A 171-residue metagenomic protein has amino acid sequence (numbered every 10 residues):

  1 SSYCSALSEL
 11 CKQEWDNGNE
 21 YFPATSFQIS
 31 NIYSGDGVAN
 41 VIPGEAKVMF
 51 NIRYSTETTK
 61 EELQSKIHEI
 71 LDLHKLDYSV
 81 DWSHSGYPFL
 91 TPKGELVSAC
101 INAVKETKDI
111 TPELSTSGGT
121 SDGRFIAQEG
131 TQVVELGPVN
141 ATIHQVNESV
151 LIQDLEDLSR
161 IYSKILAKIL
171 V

Functional and structural regions predicted by a protein language model:
S1-V171: Metal-dependent amide/peptide-bond hydrolase catalytic core, centered on the "pita-bread" metallohydrolase fold
